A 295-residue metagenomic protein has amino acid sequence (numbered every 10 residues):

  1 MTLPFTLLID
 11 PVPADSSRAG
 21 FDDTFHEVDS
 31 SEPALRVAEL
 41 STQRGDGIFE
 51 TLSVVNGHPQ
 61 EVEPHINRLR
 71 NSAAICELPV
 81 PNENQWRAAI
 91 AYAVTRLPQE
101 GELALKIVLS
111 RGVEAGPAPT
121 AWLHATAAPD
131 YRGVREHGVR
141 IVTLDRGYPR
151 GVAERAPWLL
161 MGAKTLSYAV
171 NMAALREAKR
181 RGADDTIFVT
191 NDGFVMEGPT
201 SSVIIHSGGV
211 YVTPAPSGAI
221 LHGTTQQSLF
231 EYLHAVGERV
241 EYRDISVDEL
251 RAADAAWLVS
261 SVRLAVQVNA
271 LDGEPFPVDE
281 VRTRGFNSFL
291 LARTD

Functional and structural regions predicted by a protein language model:
M1-N84, A88-Y92, A115-D295: Helix-start/capping segments and mature chain N-termini
A93-P98: Phosphate/pyrophosphate-binding loops at sites that engage ATP/ADP/AMP, CoA/4′-phosphopantetheine, polyphosphate
Q99-V108: Ordered, amphipathic secondary-structure segments that act as subunit-interaction surfaces in large macromolecular
